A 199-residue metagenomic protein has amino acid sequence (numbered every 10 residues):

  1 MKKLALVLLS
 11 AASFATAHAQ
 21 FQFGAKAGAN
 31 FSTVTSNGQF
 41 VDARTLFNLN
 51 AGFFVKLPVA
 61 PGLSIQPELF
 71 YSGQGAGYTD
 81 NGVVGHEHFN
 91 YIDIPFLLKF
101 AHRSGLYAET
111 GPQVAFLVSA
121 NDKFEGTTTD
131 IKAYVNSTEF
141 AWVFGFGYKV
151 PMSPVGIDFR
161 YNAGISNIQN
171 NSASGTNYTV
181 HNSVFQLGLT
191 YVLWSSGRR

Functional and structural regions predicted by a protein language model:
M1-K26, L189, L193, G197-R199: Bacterial Sec-dependent N-terminal signal peptides
F21, A43-L49, H88-I92, N136-W142 (+1 more regions): Residues that define the transmembrane beta-barrel architecture of outer-membrane proteins
Q22, N30, Y148-P154, H181-R199: Outer-membrane beta-barrel "beta-signal"
F23-A27, I65-P67, I94, L106-P112 (+2 more regions): Transmembrane beta-strands of outer-membrane beta-barrel proteins
A29-T33, Y71-G75, V114-V118, V150 (+2 more regions): Transmembrane beta-strands of outer-membrane beta-barrel pores
T35-D42, G77-V83, A120-T128, Q169-S174: Outer-membrane beta-barrel translocator domains and adjoining extracellular loop/strand segments of Gram-negative
A51-F53, I94-F96, A108, F144-F146 (+1 more regions): Membrane-embedded beta-strands of outer-membrane beta-barrel proteins, especially the hydrophobic/small aromatic
L57-P61, F100-S104, V150-M152, L193-S195: Outer-membrane beta-barrel strand-turn architecture
